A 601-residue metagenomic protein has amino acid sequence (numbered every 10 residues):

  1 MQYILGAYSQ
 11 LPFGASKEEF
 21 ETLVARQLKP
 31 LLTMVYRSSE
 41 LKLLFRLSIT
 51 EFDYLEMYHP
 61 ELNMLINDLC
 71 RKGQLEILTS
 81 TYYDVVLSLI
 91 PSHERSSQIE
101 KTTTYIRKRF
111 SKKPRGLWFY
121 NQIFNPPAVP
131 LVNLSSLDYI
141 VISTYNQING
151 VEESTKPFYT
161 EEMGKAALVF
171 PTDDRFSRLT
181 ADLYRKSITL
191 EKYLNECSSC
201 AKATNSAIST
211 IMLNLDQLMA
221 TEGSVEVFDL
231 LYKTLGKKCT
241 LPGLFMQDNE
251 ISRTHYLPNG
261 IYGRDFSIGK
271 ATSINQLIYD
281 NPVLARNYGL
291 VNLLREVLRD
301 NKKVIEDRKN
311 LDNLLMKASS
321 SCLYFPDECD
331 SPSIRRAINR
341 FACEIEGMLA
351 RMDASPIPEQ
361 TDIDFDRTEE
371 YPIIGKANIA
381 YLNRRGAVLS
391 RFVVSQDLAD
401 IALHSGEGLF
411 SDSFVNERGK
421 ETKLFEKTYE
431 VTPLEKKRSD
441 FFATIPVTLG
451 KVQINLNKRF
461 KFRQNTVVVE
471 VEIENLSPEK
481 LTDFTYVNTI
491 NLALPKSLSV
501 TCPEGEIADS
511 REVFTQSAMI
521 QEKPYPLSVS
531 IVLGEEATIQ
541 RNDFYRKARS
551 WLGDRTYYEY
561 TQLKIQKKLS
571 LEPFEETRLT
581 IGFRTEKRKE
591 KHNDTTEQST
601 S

Functional and structural regions predicted by a protein language model:
M1-K29, Y36-S38, K156-A167, D174 (+4 more regions): Active-site and substrate-binding clefts of carbohydrate-active enzymes
Q2-P91, R115-F119, D138-T144, T240-L241: Short, well-structured secondary-structure segments
T22, H93, S97-E100, E370 (+1 more regions): Acidic-aromatic substrate-binding/catalytic surfaces of carbohydrate-active enzymes
K29-P30, M57-C70, N149-E161, I188-S199: Alpha-helical scaffolding within the catalytic cores of extracellular/periplasmic polymer-degrading hydrolases
E94-N121, K192-M212, R459: CE4/NodB-like, metal-dependent polysaccharide N-deacetylase domain that modifies extracellular/periplasmic N-acetylated
S97-S154, Q217-G236: Catalytic domains of cell-wall/extracellular-matrix polysaccharide-remodeling enzymes, centered on de-N-acetylation
K113, S199-A203, I445-K496: Acidic, contiguous internal or C-terminal segments within carbohydrate-active enzymes that form a structured patch used
F441-N455, T466-V468, L476, F514-S601: Beta-strand-rich recognition/accessory modules
